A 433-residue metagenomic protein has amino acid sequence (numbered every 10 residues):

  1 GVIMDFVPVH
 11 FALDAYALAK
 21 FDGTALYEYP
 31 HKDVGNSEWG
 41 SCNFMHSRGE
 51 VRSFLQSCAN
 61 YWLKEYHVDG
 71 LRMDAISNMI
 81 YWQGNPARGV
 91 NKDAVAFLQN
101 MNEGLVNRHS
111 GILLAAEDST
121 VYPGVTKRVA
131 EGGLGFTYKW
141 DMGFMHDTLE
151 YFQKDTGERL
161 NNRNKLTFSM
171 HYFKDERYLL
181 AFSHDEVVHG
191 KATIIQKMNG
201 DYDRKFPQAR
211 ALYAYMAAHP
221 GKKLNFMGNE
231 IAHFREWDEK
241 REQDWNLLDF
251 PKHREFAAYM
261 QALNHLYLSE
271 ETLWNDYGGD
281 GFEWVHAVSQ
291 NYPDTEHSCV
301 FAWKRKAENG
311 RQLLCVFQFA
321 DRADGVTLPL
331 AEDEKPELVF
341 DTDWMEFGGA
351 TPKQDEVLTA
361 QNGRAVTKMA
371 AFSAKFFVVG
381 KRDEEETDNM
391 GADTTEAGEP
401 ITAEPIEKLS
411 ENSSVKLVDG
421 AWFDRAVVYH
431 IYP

Functional and structural regions predicted by a protein language model:
G1-V68, R72-V90, L358-N362, S413-A426 (+1 more regions): Substrate-binding/active-site clefts of carbohydrate-active enzymes
A12, A19-D22, Y27-P30, M45 (+16 more regions): Generic, ordered loop/turn and secondary-structure boundary motif
S37, H146-Y151, G348-G349: Short, charged, surface-exposed secondary-structure boundary motifs
M45, G49-R52, S169, L248-A258: A short, structured beta-strand-centered segment in the mid-to-C-terminal lobe of catalytic cores from group-transfer
V51-W62, F97, M101, A209-L212 (+1 more regions): Alpha-helical packing segments of well-folded alpha/beta enzyme cores
H67-D69, Y81-K240, L268-W274, G278-L328 (+2 more regions): Conserved alpha/beta catalytic core and glycan-binding cleft of carbohydrate-active enzymes
S77, T120, K381: Flexible, active-site-proximal loop/turn residues at the rims of small-molecule/cofactor binding pockets and catalytic
D203-F206, A217-N225, N229-P433: Carbohydrate-interacting/catalytic domains
